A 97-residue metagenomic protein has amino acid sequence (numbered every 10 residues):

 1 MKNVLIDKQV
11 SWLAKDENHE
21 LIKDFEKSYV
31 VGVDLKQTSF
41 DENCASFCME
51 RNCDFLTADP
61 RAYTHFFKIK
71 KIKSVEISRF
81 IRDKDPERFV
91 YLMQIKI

Functional and structural regions predicted by a protein language model:
K2-T38, E42-A45, Y63-I97: Acidic, PIN/NYN-like endoribonuclease modules and their adjacent C-terminal/linker elements
C44-A58: Short, structured active-site "lid" loops
